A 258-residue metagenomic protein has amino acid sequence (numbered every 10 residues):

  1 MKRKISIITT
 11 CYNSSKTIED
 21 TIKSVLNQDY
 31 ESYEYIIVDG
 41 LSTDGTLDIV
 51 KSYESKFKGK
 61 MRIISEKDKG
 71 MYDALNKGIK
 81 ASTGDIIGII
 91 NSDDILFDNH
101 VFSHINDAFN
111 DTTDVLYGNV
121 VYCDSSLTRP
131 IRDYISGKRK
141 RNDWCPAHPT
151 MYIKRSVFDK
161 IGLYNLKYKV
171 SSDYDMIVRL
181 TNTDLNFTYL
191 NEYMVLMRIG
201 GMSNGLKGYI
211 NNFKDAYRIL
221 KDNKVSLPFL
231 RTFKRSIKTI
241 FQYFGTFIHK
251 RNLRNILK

Functional and structural regions predicted by a protein language model:
M1-N204: Nucleotide-sugar donor-binding/catalytic module of glycosyltransferases that assemble extracellular/cell-envelope
N76-I79, P130-I131, M202, I210-N212 (+2 more regions): Surface-exposed beta-strand edges and their flanking turn/coil or helix-capping segments
Y189-N191, G208-N212, G245-R254: Short, structured secondary-structure boundary patches
Y193, G205-L230: Catalytic core of nucleotide-sugar-dependent glycosyltransferases
K221-K258: Membrane-proximal basic amphipathic "stem/tether" segments
